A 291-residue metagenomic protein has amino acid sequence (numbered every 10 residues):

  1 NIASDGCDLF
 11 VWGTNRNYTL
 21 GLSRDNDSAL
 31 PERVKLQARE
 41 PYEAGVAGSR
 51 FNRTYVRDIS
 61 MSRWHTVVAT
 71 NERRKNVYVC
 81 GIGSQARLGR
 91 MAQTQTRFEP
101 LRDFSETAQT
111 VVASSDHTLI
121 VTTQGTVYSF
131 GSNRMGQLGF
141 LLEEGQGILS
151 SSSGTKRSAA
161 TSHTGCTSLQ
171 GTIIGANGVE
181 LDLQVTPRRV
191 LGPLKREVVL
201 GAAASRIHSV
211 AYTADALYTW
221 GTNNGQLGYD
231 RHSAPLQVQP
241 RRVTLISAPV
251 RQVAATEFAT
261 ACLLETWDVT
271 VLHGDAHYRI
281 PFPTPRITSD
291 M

Functional and structural regions predicted by a protein language model:
N1-M291: Eukaryote-biased RCC1-like beta-propeller repeat architecture
